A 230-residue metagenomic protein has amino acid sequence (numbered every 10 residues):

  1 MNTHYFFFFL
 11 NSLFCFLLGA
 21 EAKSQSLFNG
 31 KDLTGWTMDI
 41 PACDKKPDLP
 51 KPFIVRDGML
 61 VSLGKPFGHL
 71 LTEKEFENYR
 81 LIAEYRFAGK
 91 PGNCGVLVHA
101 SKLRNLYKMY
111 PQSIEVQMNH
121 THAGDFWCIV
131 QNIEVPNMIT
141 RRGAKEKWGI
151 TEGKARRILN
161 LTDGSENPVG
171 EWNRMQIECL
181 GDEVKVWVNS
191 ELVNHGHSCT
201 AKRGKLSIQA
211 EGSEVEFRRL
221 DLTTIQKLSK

Functional and structural regions predicted by a protein language model:
M1-Y5: Positively charged n-region of N-terminal signal peptides that target proteins for export
F7-F16: Bacterial N-terminal signal peptides
A22-K230: Carbohydrate-interacting regions of secretory-pathway proteins
